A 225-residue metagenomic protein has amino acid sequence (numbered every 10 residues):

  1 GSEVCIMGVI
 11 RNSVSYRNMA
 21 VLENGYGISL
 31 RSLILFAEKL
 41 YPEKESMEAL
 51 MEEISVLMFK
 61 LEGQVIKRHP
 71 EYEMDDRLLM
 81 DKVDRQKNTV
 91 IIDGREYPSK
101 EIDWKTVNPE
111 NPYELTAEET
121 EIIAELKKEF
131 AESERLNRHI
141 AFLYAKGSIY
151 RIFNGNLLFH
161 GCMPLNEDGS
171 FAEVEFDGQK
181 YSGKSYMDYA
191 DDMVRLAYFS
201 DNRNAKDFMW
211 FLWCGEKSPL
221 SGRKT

Functional and structural regions predicted by a protein language model:
G1-T225: Feature recognizes metal-dependent phosphohydrolase scaffolds
